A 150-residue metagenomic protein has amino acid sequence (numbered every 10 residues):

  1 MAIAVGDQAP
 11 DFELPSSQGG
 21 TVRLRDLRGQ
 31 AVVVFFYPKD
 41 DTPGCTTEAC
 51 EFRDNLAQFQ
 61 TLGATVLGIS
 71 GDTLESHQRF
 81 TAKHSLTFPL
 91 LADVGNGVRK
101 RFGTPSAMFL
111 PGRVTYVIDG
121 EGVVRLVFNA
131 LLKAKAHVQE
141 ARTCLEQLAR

Functional and structural regions predicted by a protein language model:
M1-R150: Chalcogenol-based redox active-site neighborhoods
